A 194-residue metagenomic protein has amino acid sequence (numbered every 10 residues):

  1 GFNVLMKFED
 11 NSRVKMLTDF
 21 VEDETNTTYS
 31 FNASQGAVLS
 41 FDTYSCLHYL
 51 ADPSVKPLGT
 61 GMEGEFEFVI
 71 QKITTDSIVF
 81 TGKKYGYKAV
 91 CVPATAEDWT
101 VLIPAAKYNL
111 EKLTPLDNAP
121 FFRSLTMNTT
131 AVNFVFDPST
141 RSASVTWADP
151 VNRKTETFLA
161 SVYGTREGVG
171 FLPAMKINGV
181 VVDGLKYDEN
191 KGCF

Functional and structural regions predicted by a protein language model:
G1-R13, D19-E24, A37-F194: Lipid interaction determinants
T25-F31: Short beta-strand-centered aromatic/proline hotspots
F31-A37: A short, structured loop/turn motif at beta-sheet edges
